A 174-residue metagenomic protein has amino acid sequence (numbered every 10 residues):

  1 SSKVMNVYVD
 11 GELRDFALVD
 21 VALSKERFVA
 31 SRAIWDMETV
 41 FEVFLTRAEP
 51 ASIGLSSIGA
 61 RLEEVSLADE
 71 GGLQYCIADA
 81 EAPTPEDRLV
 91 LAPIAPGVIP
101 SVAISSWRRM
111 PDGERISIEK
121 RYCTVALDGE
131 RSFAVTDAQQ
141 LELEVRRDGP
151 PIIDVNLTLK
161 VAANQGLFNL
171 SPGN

Functional and structural regions predicted by a protein language model:
S1-D69: Catalytic core of DAGKc-family lipid kinases
K3-Y8, S31, W35-M37, Y75-I77 (+2 more regions): Glycine-rich, charged/polar anion/phosphate-binding loops that engage phosphate groups from diverse ligands
D15-S24, I53, Y75, V90-L91 (+2 more regions): Short hydrophobic-aromatic micro-motifs
S52-P96: Active-site beta-loop-alpha substructure in enzyme catalytic cores, prototypically the cysteine-centered nucleophile
E81-N174: ATP/nucleoside-binding phosphotransfer catalytic cores, i.e., glycine-rich phosphate-binding loops
